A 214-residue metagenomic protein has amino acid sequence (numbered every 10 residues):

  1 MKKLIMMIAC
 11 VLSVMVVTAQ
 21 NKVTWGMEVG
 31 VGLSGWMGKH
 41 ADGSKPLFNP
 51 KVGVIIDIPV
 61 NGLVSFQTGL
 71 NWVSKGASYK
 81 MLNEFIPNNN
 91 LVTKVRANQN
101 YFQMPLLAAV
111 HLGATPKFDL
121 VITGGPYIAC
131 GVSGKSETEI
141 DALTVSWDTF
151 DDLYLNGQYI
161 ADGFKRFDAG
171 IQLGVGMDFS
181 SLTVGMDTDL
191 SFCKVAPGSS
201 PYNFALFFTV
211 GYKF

Functional and structural regions predicted by a protein language model:
M1-E28, V210-F214: Bacterial Sec-dependent N-terminal signal peptides
T18-W25, V145, T149, F204: Sec-dependent signal peptide cleavage junction
Q20, P59-L63, V73, G113-K117 (+1 more regions): Outer-membrane beta-barrel channels and translocator barrels
N21-V23, S44-P50, N98-M104, F118 (+3 more regions): Residues that define the transmembrane beta-barrel architecture of outer-membrane proteins
M27-L33, V52-V60, L70-W72, M104-V110 (+4 more regions): Residues on the lipid-exposed face of transmembrane beta-strands in outer-membrane beta-barrel proteins
V29-K39, P46-L47, D187-A196, S200: Transmembrane beta-strand segments that form the barrel wall of outer-membrane beta-barrel proteins
G35-P46, K75-Y101, C130-D168, Q172: Extracellular/periplasm-exposed beta-strand and loop segments of Gram-negative cell-envelope proteins, dominated by
S74-M81, Y159-G163, D168-F214: Predominantly the C-terminal beta-signal and adjacent terminal strand-loop region of outer-membrane beta-barrel
